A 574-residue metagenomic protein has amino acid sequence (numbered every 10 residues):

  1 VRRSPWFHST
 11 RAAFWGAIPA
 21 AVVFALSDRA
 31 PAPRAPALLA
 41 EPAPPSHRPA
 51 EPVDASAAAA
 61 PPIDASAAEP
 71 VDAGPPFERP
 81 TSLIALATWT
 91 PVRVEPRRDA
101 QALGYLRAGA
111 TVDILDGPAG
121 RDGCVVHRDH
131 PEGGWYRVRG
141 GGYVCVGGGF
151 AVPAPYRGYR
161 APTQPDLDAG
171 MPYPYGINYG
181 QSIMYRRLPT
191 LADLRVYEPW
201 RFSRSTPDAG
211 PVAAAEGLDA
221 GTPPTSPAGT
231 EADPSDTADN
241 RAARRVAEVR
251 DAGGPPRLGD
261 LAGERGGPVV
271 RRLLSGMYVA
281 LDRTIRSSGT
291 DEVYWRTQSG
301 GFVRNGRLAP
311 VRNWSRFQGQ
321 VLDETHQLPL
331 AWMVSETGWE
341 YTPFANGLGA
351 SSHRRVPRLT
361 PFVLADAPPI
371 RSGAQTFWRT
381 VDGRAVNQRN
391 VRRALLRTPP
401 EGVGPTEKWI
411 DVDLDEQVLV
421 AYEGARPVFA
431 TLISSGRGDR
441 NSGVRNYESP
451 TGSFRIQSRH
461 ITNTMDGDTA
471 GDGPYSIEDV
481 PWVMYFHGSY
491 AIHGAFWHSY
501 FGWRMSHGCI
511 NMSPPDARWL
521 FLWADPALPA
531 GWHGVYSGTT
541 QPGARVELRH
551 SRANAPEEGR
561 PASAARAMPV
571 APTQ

Functional and structural regions predicted by a protein language model:
V1-A37: Sec-dependent N-terminal signal peptides
A32-A73: Ser/Thr-rich, Pro/Gly/Ala-heavy low-complexity intrinsically disordered linkers and tails of secreted extracellular
L38, A68-P80, D129-E264, W295-T337 (+2 more regions): Boundary regions of SH3-family modules and the immediately adjacent low-complexity/disordered segments in eukaryotic
E78-P80, A87-W89, R107, P131-W135 (+11 more regions): Extracytoplasmic
A87-R97, G254-E264, E336-L348: Short, structured beta-strand/loop micro-motifs enriched in basic residues and often containing a Trp
E95-A110, A262-M277, A345-R358: SH3/SH3-like (including bacterial SH3b) beta-barrel domains that bind proline-rich motifs or cell-wall ligands
H353, A365-T451: Cell wall/extracellular polymer interaction/catalysis modules
G402-P405, F429-L432, G438-D439, V444-T451 (+1 more regions): Exported/periplasmic cell-wall-interacting domains
